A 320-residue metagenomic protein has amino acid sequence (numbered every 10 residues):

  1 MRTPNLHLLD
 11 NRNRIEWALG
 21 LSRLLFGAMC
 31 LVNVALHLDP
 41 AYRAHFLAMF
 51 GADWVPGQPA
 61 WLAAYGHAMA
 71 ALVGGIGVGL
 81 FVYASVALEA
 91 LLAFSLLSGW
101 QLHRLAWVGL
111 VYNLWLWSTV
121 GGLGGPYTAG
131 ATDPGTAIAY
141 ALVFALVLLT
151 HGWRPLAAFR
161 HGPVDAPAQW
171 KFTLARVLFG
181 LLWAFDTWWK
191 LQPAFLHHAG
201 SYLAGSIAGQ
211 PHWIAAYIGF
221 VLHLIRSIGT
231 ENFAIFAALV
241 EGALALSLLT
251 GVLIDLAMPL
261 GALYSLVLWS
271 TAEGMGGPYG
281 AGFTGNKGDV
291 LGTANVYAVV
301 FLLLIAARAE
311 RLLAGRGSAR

Functional and structural regions predicted by a protein language model:
M1-L91, S98-A243, T250-R320: Extended, low-polarity transmembrane helix blocks
